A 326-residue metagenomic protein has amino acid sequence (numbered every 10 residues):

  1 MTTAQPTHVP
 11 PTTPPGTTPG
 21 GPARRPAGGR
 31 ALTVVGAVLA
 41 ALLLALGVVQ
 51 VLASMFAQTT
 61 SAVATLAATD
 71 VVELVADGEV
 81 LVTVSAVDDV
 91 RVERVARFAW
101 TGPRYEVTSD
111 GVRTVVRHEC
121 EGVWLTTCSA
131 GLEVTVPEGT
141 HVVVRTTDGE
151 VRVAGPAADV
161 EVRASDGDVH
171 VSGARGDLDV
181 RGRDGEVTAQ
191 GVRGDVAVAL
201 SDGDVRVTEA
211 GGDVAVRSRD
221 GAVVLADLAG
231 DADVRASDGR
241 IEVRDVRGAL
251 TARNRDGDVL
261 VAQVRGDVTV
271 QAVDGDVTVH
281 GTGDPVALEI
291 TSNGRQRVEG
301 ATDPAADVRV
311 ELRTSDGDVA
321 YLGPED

Functional and structural regions predicted by a protein language model:
M1, T33-A37, V84, T101-P103: Compositionally biased, low-hydrophobicity segments enriched in charged and small polar residues
M1-A31: Terminal targeting segments of Actinobacterial cell-envelope proteins
G29-V51: Hydrophobic membrane-insertion alpha-helices, especially the h-region of bacterial N-terminal signal peptides
Q50-V115, L125-R145, E150-E161, D168-G173 (+3 more regions): Short linear S-[DN]-x-LW-Φ motif typified by the pepsin-like aspartic protease active-site region
V63, L81, R104-E106, G131-E133 (+5 more regions): Well-ordered beta-strand positions in beta-sheet-rich domains
L66, L74-A76, R94, H118 (+15 more regions): Hydrophobic residues in beta-strands and at strand termini
E121-V123: Short glycine/acidic-enriched loop and turn motifs that connect beta-strands
L178, V187-V192, V196-L200, D204-D326: Short, surface-exposed interaction patches in beta-rich subdomains that mediate adhesion/assembly near membranes
